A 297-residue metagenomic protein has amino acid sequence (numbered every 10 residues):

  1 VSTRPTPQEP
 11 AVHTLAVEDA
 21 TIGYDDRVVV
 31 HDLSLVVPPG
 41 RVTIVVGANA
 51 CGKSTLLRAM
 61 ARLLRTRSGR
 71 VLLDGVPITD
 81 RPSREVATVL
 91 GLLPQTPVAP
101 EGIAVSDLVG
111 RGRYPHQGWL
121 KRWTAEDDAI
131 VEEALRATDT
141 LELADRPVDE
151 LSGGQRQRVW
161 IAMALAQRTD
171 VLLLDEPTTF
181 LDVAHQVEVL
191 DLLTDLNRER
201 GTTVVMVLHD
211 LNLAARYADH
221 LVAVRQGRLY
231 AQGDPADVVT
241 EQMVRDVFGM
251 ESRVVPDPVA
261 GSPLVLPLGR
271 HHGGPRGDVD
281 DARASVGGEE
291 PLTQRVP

Functional and structural regions predicted by a protein language model:
L15, V29-D32: Conserved structural motif at the start of ABC-family nucleotide-binding domains
A61: Helix-to-loop junction immediately C-terminal to a conserved catalytic motif
G69-P77, V86: Conserved ABC transporter NBD signature motif
G110, A125-L143: Conserved ABC ATPase "signature" region
R122, P147-L151, Q155: Conserved ABC ATPase signature
L172-E176, L181: Catalytic Walker B motif of ABC-type/P-loop ATPase nucleotide-binding domains
R245-P297: ABC ATPase nucleotide-binding domains
